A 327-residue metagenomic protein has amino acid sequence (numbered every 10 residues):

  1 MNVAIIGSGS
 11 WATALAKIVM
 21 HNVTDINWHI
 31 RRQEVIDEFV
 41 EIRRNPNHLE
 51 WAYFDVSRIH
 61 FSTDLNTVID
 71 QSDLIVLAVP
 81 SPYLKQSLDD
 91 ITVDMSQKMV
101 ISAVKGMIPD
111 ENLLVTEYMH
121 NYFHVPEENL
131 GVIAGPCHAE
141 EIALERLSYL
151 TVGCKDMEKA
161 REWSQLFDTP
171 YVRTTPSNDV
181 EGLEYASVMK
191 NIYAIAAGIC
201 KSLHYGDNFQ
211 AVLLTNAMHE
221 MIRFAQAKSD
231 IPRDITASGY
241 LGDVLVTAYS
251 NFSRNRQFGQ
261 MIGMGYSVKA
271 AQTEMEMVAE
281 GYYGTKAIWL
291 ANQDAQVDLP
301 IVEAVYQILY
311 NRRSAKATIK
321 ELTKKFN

Functional and structural regions predicted by a protein language model:
M1-A52, I59-T63: NAD(P)+-binding Rossmann beta1-loop-alpha1 motif at the extreme N-terminus of oxidoreductases
I6, S10, A14, E34 (+18 more regions): Conserved active-site and cofactor/substrate-binding residues in soluble primary-metabolism enzymes
D55-V56, S62-D70, L74-E145, W163: Rossmann-like NAD(P)(H) cofactor-binding subdomain of soluble oxidoreductases
M107-G206: Rossmann-fold dinucleotide-binding core
E145-L150, E181-Q226, A237-Q257: Active-site-proximal catalytic alpha-helix in oxidoreductases
A197-G198, Q226-N327: NAD(P)-dependent Rossmann-like dehydrogenase/reductase catalytic/cofactor-binding core
